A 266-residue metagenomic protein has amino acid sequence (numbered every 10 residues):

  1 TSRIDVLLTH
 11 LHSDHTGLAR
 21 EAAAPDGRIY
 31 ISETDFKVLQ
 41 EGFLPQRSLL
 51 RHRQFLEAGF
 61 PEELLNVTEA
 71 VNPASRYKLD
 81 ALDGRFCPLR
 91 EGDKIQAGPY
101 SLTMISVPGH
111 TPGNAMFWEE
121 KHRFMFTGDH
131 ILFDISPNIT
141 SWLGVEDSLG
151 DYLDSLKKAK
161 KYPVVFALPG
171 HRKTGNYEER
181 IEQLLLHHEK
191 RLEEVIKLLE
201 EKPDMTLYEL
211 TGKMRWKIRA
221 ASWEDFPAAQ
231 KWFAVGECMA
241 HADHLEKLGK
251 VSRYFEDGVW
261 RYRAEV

Functional and structural regions predicted by a protein language model:
T1-I95: Active-site HxH/HxHxD metal-binding segment of metal-dependent hydrolases
R3-D5, G17, A22-D26, Y30 (+11 more regions): A structural signal for the main folded, soluble domain(s) of proteins
T16, Y152, C238: Aromatic/hydrophobic pocket-lining residues that form the small-molecule binding cavity in soluble enzyme cores
K37, D134, N176, M214-I218: Feature marks short, surface-exposed loop/turn motifs that line or immediately flank catalytic pockets and channel
R53-L56, L185-L186, V195: Helical cap/lid subdomains and adjacent loops of hydrolase enzymes that gate the active-site channel and determine
P73-A81, S101-E193: Metallo-beta-lactamase
I95, A115-F117, Y262: Well-ordered beta-strand positions enriched in small/hydrophobic/aromatic, beta-favoring residues
L198-V266: C-terminal regulatory/interaction regions
